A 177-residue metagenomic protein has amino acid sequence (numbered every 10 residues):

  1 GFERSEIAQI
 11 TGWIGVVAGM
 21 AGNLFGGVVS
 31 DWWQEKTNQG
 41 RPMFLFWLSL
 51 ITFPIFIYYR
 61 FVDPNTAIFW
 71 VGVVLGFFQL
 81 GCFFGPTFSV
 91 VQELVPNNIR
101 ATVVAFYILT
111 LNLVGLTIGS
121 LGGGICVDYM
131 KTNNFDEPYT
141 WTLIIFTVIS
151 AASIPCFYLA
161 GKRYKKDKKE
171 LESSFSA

Functional and structural regions predicted by a protein language model:
G1-V17, I68, P138-I144: Loop-to-transmembrane helix entry
E3, G40-M43, V127-S150: A membrane-interface helix-boundary motif in multi-pass transporters
R4-A8, N97-Y107: Loop-to-transmembrane helix entry/capping segments in MFS-fold secondary transporters and related SLC/MFSD carriers
V29-S30, Q34, G122-T132: Interfacial helix-cap and linker-helix signal at transmembrane-aqueous boundaries of multi-pass secondary transporters
D31-L48: Cytoplasmic membrane-interface "Motif A"-like loop-to-helix N-cap segments of 12-TM Major Facilitator Superfamily
F53-V62, I144-A177: Multi-pass alpha-helical transporter architecture, strongest for 12-TM Major Facilitator/SLC carriers used
T66-F84: Hydrophobic core of transmembrane alpha-helices in multi-pass small-molecule transporters, especially MFS/SLC-type
C82-V95: Intracellular juxtamembrane helix-capping segments at the cytosolic ends of symmetry-related transmembrane helices
